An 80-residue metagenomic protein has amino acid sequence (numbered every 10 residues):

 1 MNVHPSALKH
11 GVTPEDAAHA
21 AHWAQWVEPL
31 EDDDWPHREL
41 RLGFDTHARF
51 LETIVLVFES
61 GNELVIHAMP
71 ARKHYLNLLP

Functional and structural regions predicted by a protein language model:
M1-P80: Ribonuclease/tRNase effector modules and their secretory precursors
